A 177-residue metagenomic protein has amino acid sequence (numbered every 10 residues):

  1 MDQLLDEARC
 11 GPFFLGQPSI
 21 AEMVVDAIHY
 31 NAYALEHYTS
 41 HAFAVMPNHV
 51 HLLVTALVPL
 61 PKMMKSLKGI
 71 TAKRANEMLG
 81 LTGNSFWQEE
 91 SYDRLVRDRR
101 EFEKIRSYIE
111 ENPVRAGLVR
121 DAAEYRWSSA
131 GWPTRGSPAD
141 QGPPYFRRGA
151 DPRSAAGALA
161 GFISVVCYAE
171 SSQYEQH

Functional and structural regions predicted by a protein language model:
M1-H177: Short catalytic/metal-binding and nucleic-acid-binding patches
